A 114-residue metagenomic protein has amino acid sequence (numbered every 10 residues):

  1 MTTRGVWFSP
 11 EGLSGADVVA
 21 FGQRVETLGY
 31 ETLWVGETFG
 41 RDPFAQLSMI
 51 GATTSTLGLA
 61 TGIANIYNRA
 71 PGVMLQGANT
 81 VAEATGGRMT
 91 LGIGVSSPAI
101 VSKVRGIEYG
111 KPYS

Functional and structural regions predicted by a protein language model:
M1-T61, Y67: N-terminal beta1-alpha1-beta2 module of alpha/beta enzyme domains
T2-L13, N68-S114: Flexible, glycine-rich active-site loops centered on histidine and acidic residues that chelate a metal or position
